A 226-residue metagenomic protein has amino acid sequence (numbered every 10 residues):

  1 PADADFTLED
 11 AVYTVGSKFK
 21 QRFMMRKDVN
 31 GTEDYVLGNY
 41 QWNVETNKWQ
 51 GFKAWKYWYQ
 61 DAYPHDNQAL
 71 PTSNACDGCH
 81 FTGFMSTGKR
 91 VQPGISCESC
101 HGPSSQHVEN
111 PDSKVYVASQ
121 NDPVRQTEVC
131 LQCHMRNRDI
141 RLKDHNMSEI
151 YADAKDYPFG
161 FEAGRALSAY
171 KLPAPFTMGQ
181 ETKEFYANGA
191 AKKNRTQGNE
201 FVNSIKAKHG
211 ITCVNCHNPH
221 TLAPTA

Functional and structural regions predicted by a protein language model:
P1-W58, M85-N215, P219-A226: Primarily the internal scaffold of c-type cytochrome electron-transfer domains, especially repeated/multiheme c-type
T46-G83: Well-ordered mid-protein domain cores that form the structural environment of catalytic cofactors
